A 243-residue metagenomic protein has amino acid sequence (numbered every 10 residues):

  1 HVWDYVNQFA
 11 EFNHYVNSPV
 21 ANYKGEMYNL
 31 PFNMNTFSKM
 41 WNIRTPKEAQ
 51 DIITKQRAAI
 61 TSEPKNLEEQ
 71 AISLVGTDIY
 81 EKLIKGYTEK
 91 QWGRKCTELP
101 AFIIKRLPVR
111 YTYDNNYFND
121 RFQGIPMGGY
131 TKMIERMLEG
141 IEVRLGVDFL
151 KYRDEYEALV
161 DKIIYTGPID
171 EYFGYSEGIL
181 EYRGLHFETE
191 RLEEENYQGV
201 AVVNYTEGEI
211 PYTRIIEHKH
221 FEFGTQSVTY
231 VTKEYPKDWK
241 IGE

Functional and structural regions predicted by a protein language model:
H1-Y28: N-terminal FAD cofactor-binding segment of flavoenzymes
W3, Y80-E81, Y212: Internal amphipathic alpha-helical segments of the cytochrome P450 catalytic fold
V6-A10, A71, M137, E222-T225: Hydrophobic, Leu/Ile/Phe/Ala-enriched alpha-helical segments that form helix-helix packing faces
Y15-N17, G146-D148, H218: Conserved beta-strand termini and adjacent loop/short-helix elements that scaffold enzyme active sites in alpha/beta
A21-K162, T166-F173: Active-site/ligand-binding neighborhood in enzyme catalytic cores
F149-E243: Mid-domain catalytic core of redox enzymes that form a hydrophobic substrate pocket/lid adjacent to a catalytic redox
